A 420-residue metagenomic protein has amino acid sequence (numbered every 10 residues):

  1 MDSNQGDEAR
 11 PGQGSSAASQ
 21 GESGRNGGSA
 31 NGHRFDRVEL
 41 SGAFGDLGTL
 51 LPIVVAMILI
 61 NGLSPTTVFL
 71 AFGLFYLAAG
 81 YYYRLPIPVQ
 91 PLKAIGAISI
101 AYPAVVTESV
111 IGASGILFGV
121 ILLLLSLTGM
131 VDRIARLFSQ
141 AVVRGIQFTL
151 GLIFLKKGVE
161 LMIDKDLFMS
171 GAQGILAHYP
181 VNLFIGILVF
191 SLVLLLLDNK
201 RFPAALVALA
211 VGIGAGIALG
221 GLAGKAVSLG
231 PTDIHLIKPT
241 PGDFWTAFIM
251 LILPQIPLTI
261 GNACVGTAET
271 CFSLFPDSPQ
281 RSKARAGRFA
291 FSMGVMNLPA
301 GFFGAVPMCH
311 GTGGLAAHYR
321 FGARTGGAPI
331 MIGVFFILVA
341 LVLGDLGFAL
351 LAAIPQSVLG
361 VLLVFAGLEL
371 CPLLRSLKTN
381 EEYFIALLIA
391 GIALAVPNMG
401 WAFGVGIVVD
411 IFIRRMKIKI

Functional and structural regions predicted by a protein language model:
D2, D7-L40, M57-A78, P254-G326: Membrane-embedded helical hairpins/re-entrant loop segments and their flanking transmembrane helices within multi-pass
D2-P11, S15-V38, S191-Q255, L388-I392 (+2 more regions): Hydrophobic transmembrane alpha-helices of multi-pass solute/ion transporters
V38, G45, A177-V189, G221 (+2 more regions): Hydrophobic, membrane-embedded alpha-helices of multi-pass small-molecule transporters
S41-A104: Transmembrane helix-boundary motif of multi-pass solute transporters/channels
G48-V54, P88-I95, C264-G266, A305-G314 (+1 more regions): Transmembrane helix boundary and interhelical junction motifs in multipass membrane proteins
T49-A56, F72-Y76, K93-I98, I185-V193 (+4 more regions): Hydrophobic, membrane-inserted alpha-helices
L63-T67, R84-G96, A135-V143, L206 (+4 more regions): Short, non-helical or kinked segments that cap or interrupt transmembrane helices
P103-K225, M331-I420: Membrane-embedded alpha-helical modules
